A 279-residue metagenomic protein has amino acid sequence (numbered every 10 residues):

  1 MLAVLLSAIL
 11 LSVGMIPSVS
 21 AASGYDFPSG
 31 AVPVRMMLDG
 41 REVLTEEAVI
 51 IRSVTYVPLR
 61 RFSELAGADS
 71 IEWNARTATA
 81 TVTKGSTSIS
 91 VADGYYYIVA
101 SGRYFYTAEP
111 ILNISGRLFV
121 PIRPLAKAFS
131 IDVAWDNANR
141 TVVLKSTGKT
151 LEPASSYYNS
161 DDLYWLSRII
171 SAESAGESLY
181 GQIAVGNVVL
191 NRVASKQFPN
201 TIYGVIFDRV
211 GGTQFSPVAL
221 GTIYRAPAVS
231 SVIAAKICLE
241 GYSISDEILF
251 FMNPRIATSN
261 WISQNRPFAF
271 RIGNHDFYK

Functional and structural regions predicted by a protein language model:
M1-S167: Primary recognition of N-terminal secretory signal peptides and signal-anchoring hydrophobic helices
T150-K279: Bacterial extracytoplasmic/cell-wall-associated proteins, especially those involved in peptidoglycan
